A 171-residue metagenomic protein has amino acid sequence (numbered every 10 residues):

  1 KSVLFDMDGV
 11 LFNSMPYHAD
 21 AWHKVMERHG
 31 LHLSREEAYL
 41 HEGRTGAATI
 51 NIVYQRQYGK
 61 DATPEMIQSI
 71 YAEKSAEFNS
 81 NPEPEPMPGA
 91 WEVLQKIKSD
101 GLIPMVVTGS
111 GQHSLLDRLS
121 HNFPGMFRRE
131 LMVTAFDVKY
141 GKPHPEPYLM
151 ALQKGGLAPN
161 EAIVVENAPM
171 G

Functional and structural regions predicted by a protein language model:
K1-E37: Active-site neighborhood of HAD-like aspartate-dependent phosphohydrolases
L11, P86, P104, V164-V165: Conserved SAM-binding loop
Y17, T45, E85-G89, S110-G111 (+2 more regions): Short beta->alpha linker loops
A19, H23, G46-N51, Q112 (+1 more regions): An amphipathic alpha-helix signature
R28-L31, Y58-A62, F123-R128, G156: Short helix-capping segments at alpha-helix termini
G43-F78, P88, K96: A metal-dependent, Asp-based hydrolase signature
N79-V106, P145: Short, acidic loop-to-helix structural element flanking the phosphoryl-transfer center in phosphate-processing enzymes
G111-I163, P169-M170: Substrate-recognition "cap/lid" segment bordering the active-site pocket of phosphatases
